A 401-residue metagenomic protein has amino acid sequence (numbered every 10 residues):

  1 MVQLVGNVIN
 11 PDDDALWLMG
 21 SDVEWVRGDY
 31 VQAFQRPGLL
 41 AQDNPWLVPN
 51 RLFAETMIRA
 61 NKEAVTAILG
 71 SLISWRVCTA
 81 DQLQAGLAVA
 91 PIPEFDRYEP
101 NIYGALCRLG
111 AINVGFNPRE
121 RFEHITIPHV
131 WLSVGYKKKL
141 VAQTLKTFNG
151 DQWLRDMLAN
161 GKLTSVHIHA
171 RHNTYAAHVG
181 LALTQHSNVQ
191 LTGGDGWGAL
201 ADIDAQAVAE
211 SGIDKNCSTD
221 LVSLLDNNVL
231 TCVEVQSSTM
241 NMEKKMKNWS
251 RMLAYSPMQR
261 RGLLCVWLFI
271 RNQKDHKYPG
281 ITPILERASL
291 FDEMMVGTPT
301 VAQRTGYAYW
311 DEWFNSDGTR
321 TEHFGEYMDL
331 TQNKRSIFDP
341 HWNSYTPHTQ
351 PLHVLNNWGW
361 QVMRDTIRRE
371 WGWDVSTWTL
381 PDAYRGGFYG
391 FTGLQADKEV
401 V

Functional and structural regions predicted by a protein language model:
M1-L154, V401: Nuclease-adjacent, charged terminal/linker segments that flank catalytic cores
V2-W46, R51-E55, Q84, F148-V401: Electrostatic, structured charged patches in enzyme active sites and in nucleic-acid/phosphate-binding
